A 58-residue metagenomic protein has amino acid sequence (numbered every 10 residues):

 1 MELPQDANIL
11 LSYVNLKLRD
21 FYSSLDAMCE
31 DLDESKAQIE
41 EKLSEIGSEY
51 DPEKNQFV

Functional and structural regions predicted by a protein language model:
M1-S24: N-terminal acidic leader/helix
M28-C29: Short alpha-helical "recognition helix" segments of helix-turn-helix
D33-V58: Short, charge-rich amphipathic interface segments used for partner binding and complex assembly
